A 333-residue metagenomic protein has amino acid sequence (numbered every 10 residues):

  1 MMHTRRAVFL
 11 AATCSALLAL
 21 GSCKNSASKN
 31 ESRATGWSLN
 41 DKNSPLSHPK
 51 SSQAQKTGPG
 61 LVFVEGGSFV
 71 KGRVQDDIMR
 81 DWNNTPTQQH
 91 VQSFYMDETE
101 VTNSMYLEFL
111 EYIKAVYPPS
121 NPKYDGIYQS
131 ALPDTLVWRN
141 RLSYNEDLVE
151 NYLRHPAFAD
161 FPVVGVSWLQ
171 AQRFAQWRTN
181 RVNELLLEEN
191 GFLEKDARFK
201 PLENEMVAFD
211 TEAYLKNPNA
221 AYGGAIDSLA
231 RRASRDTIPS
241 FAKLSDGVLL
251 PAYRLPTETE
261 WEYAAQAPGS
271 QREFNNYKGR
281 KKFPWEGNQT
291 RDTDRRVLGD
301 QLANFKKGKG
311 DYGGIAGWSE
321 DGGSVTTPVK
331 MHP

Functional and structural regions predicted by a protein language model:
M2-L10: Bacterial N-terminal signal peptides that target proteins for export
A7, Q53-Q55, R80-W82, T87 (+4 more regions): Sterically constrained small-residue positions within well-ordered secondary structures of folded domains
L10-L17: Gram-negative bacterial Sec-dependent N-terminal signal peptides
S15, P118, N183-L187: Residue-level recognition of short, structured coil/turn motifs that connect secondary structure elements
A19-S22: C-terminal motif of bacterial Sec signal peptides marking the signal peptidase cleavage site
A27-K42, F63-V64, V70, Q75 (+3 more regions): Functional-site microenvironments in short loops/helix caps that host divalent-cation chemistry
N43-S47: Basic K/R-rich, polyanion-interacting modules in nucleoproteins and related proteins
Q53-L148, A159-V182: A short glycine-rich, aromatic-capped structural motif
